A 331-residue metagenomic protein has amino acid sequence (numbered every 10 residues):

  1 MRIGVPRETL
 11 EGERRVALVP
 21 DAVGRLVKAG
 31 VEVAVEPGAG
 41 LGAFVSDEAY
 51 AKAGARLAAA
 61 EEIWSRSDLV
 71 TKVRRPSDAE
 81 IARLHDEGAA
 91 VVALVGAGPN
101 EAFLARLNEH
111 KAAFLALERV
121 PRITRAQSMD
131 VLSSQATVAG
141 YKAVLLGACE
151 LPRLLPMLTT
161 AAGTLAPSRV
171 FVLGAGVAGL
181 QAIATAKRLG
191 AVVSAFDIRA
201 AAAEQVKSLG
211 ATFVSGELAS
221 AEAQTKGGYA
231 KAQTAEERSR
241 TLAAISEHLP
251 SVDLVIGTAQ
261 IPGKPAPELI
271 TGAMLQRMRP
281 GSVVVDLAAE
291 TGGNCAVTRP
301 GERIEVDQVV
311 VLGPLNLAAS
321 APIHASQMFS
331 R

Functional and structural regions predicted by a protein language model:
P6-V45, P156-S251: Glycine-rich phosphate/diphosphate-binding loop of Rossmann-like nucleotide-binding domains
E8-L10, P37-G40, R75-P76, G96-A97 (+7 more regions): Short, ordered loop/turn segments at secondary-structure junctions
V23, D47, I81, L104 (+4 more regions): Generic hydrophobic/aromatic pocket-lining and core-packing "Φ" positions
G54-D68, R75-P76, A223-V255, A259-A273 (+1 more regions): A structured beta-alpha segment of the ubiquitous adenosine-cofactor-binding alpha/beta core
R56-A60, L115, F213-G216: Short acidic-hydrophobic, aromatic-tinged amphipathic segments that line or gate anion-handling sites
S65, L69-C149: Phosphate/diphosphate ligand-binding glycine-rich loop within oxidoreductases
H85-E118, L254-L312: ADP-ribose/adenylate-binding Rossmann-like module
E118-A161, A288-A289, G293-R331: Adenosine-phosphate binding glycine-rich loop
